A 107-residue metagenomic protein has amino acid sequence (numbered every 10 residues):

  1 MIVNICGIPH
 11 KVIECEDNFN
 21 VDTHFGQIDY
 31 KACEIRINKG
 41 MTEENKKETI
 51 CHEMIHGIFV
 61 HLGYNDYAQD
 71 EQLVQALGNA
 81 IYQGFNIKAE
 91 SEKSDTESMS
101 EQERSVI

Functional and structural regions predicted by a protein language model:
M1-N45, H61-I107: Metalloprotease/metallohydrolase-associated module, dominated by Zn2+-dependent proteases
E48-V60: Active-site recognition of the HExxH zinc-binding catalytic motif
